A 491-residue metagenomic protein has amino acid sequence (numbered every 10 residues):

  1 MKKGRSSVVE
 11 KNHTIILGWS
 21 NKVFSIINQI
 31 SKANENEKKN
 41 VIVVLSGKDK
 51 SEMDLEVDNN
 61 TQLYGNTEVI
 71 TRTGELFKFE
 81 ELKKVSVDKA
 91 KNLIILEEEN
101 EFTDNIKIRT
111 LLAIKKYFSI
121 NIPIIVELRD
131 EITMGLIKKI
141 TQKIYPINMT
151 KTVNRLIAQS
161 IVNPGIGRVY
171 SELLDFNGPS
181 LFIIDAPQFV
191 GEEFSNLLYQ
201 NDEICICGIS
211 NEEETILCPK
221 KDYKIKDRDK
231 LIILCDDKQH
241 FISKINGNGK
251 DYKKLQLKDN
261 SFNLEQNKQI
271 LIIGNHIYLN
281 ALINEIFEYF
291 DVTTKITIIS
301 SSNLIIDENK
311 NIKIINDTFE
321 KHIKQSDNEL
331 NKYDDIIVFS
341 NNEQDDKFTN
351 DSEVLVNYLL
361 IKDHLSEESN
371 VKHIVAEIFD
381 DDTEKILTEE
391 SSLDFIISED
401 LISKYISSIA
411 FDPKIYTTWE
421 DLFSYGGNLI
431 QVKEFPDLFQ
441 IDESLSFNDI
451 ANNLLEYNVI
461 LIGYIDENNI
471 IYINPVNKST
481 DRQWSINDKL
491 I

Functional and structural regions predicted by a protein language model:
M1-I491: Cytosolic regulatory regions of ion transport systems
